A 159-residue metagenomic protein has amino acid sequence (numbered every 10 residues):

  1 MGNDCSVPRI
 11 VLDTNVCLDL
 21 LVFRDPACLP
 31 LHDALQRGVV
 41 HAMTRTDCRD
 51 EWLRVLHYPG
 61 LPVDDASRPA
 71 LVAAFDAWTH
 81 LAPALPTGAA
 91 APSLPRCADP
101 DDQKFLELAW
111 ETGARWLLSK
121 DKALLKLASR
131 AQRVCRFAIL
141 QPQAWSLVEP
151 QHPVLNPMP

Functional and structural regions predicted by a protein language model:
M1-T44: Short, well-structured N-terminal submotif of metal-dependent ribonuclease cores
V16-C17, C48, A123-L124: Alpha-helix capping/helix-boundary segments
D19-L20, P92-A98: Short, flexible loop segments at the rims of nucleotide/cofactor-binding pockets, characterized by
L20-L21, V55, L127, V148: Residues that scaffold the ATP/ADP-binding catalytic core of kinase and kinase-like folds
L31, F105-L106: Short, hydrophobic alpha-helical packing/hinge segments within bilobed ligand-binding/sensory domains
A34-V39, T46-A91: PIN-domain endoribonuclease scaffold, especially VapC-family toxins
R45, K120: Replace "coordinates the UDP/GDP/TDP-sugar" with "coordinates nucleotide-activated sugar donors
P95, D99, Q103, W110-W116 (+1 more regions): Acidic, PIN/NYN-like endoribonuclease modules and their adjacent C-terminal/linker elements
